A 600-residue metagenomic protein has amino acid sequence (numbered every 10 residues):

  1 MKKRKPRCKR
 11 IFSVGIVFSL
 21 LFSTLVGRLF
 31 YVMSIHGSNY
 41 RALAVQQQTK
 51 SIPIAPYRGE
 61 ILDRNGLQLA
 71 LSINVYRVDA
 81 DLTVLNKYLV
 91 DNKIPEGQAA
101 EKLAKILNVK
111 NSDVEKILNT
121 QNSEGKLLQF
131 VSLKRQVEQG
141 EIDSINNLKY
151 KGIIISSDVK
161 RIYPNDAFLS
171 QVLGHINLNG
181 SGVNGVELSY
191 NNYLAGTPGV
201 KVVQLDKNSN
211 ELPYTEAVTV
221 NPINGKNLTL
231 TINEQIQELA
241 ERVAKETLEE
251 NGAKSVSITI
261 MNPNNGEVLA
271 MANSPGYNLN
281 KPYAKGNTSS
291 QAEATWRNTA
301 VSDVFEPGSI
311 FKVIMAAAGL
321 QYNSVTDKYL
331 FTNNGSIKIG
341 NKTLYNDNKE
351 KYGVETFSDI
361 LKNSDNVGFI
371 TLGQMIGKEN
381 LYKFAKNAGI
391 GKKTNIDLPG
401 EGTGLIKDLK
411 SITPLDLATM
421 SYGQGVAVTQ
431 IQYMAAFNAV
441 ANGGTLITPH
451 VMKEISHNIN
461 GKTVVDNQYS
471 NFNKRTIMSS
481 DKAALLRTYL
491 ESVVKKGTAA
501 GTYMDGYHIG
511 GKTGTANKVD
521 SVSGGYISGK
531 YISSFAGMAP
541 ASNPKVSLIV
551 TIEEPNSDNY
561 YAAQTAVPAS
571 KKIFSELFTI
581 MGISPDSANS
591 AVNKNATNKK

Functional and structural regions predicted by a protein language model:
M1-A284, E379-G389, T502-Y503, V522-G524 (+1 more regions): Periplasmic/cell-envelope proteins involved in peptidoglycan metabolism and beta-lactam response
Q68-L71, Y76, D206-A217, P263-S309 (+4 more regions): Beta-lactam-recognizing serine transpeptidase/beta-lactamase-like catalytic domain environment
